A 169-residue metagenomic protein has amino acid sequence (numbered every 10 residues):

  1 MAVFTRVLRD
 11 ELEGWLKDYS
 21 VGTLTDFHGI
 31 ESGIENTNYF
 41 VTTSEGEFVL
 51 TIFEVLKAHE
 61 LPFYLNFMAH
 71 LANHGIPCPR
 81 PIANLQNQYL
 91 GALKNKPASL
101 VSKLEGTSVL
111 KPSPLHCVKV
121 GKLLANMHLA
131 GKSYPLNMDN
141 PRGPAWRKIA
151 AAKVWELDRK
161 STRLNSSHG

Functional and structural regions predicted by a protein language model:
M1-F4, P141-R163: Active-site catalytic-loop/activation-segment of kinase and kinase-like phosphoryl-transfer enzymes
M1-T25: Juxta-kinase regulatory segment immediately upstream of eukaryotic protein kinase catalytic domains
M1-V3, G29-I34, I52: Short acidic/polar alpha-helix capping motifs at helix-coil junctions
Y19-T42: ATP-binding glycine-rich phosphate-binding loop
H28-G29, A83-N84, D139: Proline- and acidic/polar-enriched loop/turn elements at helix boundaries
T43-L136: ATP-binding pocket architecture of kinase catalytic cores
L164-G169: Single conserved hydrophobic/aromatic residue that forms the stacking wall/gate of nucleotide- or nucleobase-binding
